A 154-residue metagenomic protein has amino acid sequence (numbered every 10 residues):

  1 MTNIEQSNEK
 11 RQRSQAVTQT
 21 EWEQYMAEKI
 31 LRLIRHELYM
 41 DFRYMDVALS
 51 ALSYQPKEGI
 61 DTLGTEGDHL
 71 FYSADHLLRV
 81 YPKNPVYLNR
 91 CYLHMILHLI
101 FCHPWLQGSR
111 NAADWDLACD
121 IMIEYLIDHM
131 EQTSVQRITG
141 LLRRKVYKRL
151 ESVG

Functional and structural regions predicted by a protein language model:
M1-N89, I96-G154: Short, functionally important secondary-structure microenvironments
